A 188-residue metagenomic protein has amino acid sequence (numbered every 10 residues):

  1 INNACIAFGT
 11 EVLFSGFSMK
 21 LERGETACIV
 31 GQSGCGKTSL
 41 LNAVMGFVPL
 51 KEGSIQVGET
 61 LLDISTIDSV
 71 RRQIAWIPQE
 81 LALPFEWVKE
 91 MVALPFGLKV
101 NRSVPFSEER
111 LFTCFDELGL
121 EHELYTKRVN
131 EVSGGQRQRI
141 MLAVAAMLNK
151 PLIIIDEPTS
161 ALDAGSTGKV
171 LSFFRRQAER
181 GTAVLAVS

Functional and structural regions predicted by a protein language model:
V30-Q32: The feature captures the beta-strand-to-loop junction immediately N-terminal to the Walker
M45: Helix-to-loop junction immediately C-terminal to a conserved catalytic motif
L50-L62, V70: Conserved ABC transporter NBD signature motif
E80, E86-R102: Q-loop/switch helix immediately C-terminal to the Walker
P105-L124: Conserved ABC ATPase "signature" region
R128-V132, Q136: Conserved ABC ATPase signature
I153-E157: Catalytic Walker B motif of ABC-type/P-loop ATPase nucleotide-binding domains
